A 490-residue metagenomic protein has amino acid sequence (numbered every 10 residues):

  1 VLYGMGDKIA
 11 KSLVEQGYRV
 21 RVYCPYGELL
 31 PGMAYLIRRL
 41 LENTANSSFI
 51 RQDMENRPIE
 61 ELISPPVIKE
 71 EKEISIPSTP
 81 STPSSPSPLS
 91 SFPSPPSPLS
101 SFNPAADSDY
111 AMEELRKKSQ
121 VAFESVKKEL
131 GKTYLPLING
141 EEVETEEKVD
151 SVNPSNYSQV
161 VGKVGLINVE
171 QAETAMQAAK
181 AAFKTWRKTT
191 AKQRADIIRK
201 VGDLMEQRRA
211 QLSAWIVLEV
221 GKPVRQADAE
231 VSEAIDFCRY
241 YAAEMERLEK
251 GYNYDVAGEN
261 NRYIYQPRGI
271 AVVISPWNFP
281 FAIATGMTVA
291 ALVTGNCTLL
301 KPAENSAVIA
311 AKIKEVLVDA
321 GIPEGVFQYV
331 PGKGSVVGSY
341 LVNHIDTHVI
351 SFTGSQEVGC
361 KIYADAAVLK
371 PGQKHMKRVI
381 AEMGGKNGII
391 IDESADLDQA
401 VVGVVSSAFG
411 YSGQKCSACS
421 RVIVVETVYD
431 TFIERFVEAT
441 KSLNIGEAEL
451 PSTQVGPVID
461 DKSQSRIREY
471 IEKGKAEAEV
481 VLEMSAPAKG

Functional and structural regions predicted by a protein language model:
V1, V20-C24, V379: Hydrophobic faces of well-ordered beta-strands that scaffold small-molecule active sites in alpha/beta enzyme cores
V1-E15, E426-T427, F432: Long hydrophobic segments that form regular secondary structure
V14-V20, T44-N46, H344-I350: Glycine-enriched alpha-helix->loop->beta-strand junction motifs that scaffold or abut catalytic
C24-E170, A181, K188, K192-D203 (+7 more regions): Terminal low-complexity tails and localization/encapsulation signals of metabolic enzymes
G140, S158, A179, R194 (+9 more regions): Residue-level signal for inorganic ion chemistry
A181-T189, D203-Q207, Q211-A214, L218 (+7 more regions): Conserved helix-loop functional segments at active or binding sites
V217, M245-Q399, S452: Rossmann-like NAD(P) dinucleotide-binding subdomain of oxidoreductase/dehydrogenase enzymes
G321, N343-H344, V349, E357-G490: ALDH superfamily catalytic-core signature
